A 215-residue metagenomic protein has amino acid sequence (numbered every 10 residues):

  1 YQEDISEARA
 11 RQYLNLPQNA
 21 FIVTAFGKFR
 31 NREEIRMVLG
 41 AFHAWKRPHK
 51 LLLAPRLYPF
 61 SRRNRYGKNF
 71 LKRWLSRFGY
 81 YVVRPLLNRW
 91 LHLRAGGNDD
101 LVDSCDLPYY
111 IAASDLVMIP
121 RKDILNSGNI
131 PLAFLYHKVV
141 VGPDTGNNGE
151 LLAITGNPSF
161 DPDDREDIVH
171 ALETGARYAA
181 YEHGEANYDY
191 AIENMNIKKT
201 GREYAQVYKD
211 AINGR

Functional and structural regions predicted by a protein language model:
Y1-L16: A short helix/loop element that forms part of the nucleotide-sugar donor recognition site in Leloir-type
P17-E33, L39-F42, L53: Conserved donor-binding/catalytic core segment of Leloir-type glycosyltransferases
R62-P108: Nucleotide-activated donor-binding/catalytic signature segment of Leloir-type glycosyltransferases, i.e., the conserved
V102-S114, P131, L135: Short acidic alpha-helix that forms the nucleotide-activated donor recognition element in Leloir-type transferases
Y109-L125, K138: Acidic donor-binding loop of glycosyltransferase active sites
A133, V139-G142: Short hydrophobic beta-strand element within catalytic cores of glycosyltransferases and related nucleotide-activated
A153-E166, E173-A180: Conserved acidic donor-binding segment of nucleotide-sugar-dependent glycosyltransferases
A179-N213: A charged, aromatic-enriched C-terminal amphipathic alpha-helix characteristic of glycosyltransferases across folds
